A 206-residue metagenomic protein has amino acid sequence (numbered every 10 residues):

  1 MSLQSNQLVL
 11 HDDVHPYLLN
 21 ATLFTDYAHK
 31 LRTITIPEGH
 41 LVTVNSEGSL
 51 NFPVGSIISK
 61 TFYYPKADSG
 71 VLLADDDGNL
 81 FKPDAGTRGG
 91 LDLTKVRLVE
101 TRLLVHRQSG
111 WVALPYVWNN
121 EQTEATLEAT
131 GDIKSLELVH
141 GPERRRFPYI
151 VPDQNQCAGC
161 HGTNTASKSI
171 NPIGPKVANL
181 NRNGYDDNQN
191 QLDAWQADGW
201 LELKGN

Functional and structural regions predicted by a protein language model:
M1-I34: N-terminal pre-domain segments of enzymes
L31-T43: Short, structured beta-strand/loop micro-motifs enriched in basic residues and often containing a Trp
V42-V44, A67-S69: Short, solvent-exposed loop/turn elements at domain surfaces
S46-G48, C160: Short, conserved secondary-structure segments in the cores of folded domains
F52-G55: Short, well-ordered loop/turn sites that connect or cap secondary structure elements
L73-N206: Sequence context surrounding c-type heme c attachment/ligation sites in exported
